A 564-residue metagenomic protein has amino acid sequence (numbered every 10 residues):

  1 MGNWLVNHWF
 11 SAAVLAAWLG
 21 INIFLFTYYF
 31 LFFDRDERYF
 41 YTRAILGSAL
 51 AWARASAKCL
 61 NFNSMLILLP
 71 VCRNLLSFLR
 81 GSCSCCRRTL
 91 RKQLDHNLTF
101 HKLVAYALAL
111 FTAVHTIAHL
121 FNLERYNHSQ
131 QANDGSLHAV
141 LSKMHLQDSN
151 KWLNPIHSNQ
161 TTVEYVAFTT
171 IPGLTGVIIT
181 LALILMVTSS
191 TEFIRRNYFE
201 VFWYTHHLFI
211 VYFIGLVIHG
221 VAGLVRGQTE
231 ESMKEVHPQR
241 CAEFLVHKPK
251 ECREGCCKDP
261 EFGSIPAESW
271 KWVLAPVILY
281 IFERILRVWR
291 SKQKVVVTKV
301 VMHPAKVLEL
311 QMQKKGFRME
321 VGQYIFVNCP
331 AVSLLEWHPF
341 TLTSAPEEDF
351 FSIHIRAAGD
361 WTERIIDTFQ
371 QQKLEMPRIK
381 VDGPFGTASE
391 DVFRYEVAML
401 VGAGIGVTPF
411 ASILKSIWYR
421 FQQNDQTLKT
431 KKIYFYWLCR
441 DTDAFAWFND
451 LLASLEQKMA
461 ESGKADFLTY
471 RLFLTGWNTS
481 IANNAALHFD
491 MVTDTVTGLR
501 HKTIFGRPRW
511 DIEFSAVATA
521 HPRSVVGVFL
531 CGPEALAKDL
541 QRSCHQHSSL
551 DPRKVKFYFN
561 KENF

Functional and structural regions predicted by a protein language model:
M1, V297-K315, N478-T479, L487-H501: Non-transmembrane, juxtamembrane loop and terminal tail segments of multi-pass eukaryotic membrane proteins
M1-W289: Membrane-embedded alpha-helical bundles of multi-pass integral membrane proteins
L98-N122, I210, A403-Y436, S549-L550: Classical protein tyrosine phosphatase
L103, H207, Y324, P377-R378: Residue-level marker of beta-strand positions
V217, T229-F262, I281, L335 (+6 more regions): Reductase modules of NAD(P)H-dependent flavoproteins
W289, V295-M376, R440: Ferredoxin-reductase
E396-A403: Beta1/beta-strand and adjacent pyrophosphate-binding region of the FAD-binding site in flavoprotein oxidoreductases
